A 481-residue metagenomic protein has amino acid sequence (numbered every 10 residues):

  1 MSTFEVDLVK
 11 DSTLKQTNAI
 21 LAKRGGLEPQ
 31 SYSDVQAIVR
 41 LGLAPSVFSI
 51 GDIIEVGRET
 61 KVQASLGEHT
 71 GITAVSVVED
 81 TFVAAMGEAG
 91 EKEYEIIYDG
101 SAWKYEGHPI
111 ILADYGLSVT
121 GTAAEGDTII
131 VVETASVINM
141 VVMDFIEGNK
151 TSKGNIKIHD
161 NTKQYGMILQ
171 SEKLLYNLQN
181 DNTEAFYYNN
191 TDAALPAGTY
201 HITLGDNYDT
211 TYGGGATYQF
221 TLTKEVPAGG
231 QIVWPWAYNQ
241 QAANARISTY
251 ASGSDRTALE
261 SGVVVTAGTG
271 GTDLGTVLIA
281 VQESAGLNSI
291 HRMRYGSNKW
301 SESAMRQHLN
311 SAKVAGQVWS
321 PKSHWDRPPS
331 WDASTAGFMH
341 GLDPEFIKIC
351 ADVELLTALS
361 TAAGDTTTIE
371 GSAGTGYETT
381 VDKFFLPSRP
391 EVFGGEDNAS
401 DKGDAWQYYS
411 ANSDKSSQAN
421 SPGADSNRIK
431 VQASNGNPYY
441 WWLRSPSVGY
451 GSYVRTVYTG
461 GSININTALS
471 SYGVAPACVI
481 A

Functional and structural regions predicted by a protein language model:
S2-Q63, H69, I130-A185, W236-R246 (+2 more regions): Collagenous Gly-X-Y triple-helix signature in extracellular proteins
A64-V132, N190-T249: Extended, beta-strand-rich, solvent-exposed assembly scaffolds of outer structural proteins
